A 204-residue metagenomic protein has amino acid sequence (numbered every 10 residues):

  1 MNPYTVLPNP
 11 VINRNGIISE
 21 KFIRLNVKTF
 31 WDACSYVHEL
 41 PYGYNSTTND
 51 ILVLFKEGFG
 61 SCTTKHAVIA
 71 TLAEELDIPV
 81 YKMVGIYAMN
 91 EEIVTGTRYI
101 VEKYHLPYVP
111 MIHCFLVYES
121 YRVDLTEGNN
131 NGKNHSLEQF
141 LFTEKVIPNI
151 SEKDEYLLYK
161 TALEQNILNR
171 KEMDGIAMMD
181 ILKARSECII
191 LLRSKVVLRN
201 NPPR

Functional and structural regions predicted by a protein language model:
M1-G60: Secondary-structure boundary elements
N2-V6, P10-V11, E20-L25, Y42 (+2 more regions): His-Asp-centered catalytic microenvironments across diverse enzyme cores, prominently the transglutaminase-like
D32, A67-V68, M111: Short Gly/charged-rich anion-binding patches and loops
S35, T71, C114: Surface-exposed charge patches
T48-H105: Active-site neighborhood of thiol-dependent amide/isopeptide-bond enzymes
